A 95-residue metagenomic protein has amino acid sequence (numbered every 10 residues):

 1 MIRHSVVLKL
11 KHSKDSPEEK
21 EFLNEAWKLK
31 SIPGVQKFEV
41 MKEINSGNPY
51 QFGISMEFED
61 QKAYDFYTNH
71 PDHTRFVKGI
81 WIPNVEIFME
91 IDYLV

Functional and structural regions predicted by a protein language model:
M1-F52, E59-N69, D92-V95: Short S/T/G/P-rich N-terminal loop/turn motif that feeds into the first structured element of a domain
K30, T74-V77: A common structural junction motif
V35-K37, V77-D92: Conserved short beta-strand edge segments in small beta-sheet-based binding/regulatory domains
P71-D72, W81: Residue-level detector of secondary-structure transition/capping positions
